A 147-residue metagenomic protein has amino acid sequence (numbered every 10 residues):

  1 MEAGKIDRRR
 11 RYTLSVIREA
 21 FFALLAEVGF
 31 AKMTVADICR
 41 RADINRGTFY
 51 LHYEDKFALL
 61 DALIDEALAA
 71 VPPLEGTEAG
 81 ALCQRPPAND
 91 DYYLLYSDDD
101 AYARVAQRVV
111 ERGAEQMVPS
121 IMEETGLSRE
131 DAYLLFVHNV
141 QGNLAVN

Functional and structural regions predicted by a protein language model:
M1-A3, P73-D91: Primarily secretory-pathway and cell-envelope proteins
M1-V28, D37: Basic, helix-initiating cap at the start of DNA-binding domains
S15-A23, E27, R41, A58-T77 (+3 more regions): Alpha-helical structural segments
L24-F57: Helix-turn-helix
A26-F30, P72, D98, I121-G126: Short, flexible helix-adjacent loops and helix caps
M33-T34, L94-Y96, V105: Short, hydrophobic secondary-structure boundary micro-motifs
T77-A81, R85, D100-G126, E130-A145: Amphipathic alpha-helical packing segments from all-alpha helical-bundle domains
